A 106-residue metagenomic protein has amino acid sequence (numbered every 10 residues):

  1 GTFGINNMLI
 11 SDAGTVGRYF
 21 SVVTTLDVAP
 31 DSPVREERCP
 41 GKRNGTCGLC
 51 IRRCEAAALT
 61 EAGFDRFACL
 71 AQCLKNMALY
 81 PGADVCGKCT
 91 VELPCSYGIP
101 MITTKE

Functional and structural regions predicted by a protein language model:
G1-E106: Catalytic cores of enzyme domains
